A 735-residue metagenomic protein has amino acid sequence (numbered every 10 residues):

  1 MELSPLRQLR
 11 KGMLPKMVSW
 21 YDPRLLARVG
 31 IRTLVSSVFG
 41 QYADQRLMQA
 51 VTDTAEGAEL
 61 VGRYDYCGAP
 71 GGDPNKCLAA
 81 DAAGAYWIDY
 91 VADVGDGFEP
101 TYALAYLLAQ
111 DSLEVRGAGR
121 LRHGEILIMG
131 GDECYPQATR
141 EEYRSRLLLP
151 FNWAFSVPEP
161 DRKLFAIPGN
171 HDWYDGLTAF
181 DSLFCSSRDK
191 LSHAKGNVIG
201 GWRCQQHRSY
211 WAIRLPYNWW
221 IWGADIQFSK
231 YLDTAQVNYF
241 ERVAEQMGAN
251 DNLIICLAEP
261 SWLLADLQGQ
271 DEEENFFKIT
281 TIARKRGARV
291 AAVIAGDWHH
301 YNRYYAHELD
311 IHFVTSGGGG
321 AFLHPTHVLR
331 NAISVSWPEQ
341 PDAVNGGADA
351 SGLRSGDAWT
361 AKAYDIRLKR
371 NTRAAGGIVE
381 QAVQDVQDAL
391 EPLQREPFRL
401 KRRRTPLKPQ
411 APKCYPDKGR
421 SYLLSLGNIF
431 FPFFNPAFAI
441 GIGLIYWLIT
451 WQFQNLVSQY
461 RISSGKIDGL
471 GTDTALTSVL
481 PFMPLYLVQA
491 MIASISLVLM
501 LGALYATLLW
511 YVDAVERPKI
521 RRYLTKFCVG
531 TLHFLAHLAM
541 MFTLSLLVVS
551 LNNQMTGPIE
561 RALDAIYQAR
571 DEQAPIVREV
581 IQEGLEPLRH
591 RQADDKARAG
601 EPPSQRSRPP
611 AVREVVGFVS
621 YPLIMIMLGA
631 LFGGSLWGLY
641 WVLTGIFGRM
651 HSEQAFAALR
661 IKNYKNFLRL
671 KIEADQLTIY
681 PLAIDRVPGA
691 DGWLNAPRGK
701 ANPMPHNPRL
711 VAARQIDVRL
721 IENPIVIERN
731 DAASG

Functional and structural regions predicted by a protein language model:
M1-I128, C134-P136, E141-P168, D172-Y217 (+1 more regions): Acidic, histidine-bearing metal-coordination/catalytic regions of metal-dependent phosphoesterases
A85-D96, N218-F228, I254-A258, I311-G319 (+1 more regions): Active-site-proximal beta-strand elements of phosphoester/diester hydrolases
V91-A92, E125-D132, E159-N170, A224 (+3 more regions): Active-site neighborhood of phospho(di)ester-bond hydrolases with catalytic His/Asp-centered motifs
G97-E99, Y135-A138, P168-L177, S229-L232 (+4 more regions): Active-site environment of divalent metal-dependent phosphoester hydrolases
Y102-Y106, E141-P150, V237-E241, Q270-T281: Well-ordered, non-membrane alpha-helical segments in soluble/globular domains
A166, Q270-P341, A630-N666: Conserved beta-sheet core of the metallophosphoesterase superfamily
Y174-A179, Q205, S209-I221, D225-R242 (+2 more regions): Soluble catalytic domains of enzymes that build or remodel membrane lipids, polysaccharides, and related
F228-N238, G248-A292, P416-D417, Y422-F434: Active-site-proximal segments of metal-dependent phosphoesterases and phosphodiesterases across multiple
